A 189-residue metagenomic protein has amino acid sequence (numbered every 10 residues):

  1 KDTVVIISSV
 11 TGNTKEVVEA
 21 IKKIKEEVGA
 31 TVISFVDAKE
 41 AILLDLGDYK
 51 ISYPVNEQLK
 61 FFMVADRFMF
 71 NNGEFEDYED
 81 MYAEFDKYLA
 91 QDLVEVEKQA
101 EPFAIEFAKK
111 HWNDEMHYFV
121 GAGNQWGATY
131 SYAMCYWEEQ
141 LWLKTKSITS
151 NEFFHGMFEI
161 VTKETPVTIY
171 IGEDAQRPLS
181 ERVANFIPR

Functional and structural regions predicted by a protein language model:
K1-D80, D86, A122, Y170-P188: Glycine-rich phosphate-binding loops that contact phosphosugars or nucleotide phosphates
D2-T3, L46-G47, D114-E115, K163-T165: Short, well-ordered alpha-helix to beta-strand connector turns
A20, E40-A41, F107-K109, M157-F158: A generic local secondary-structure boundary/capping motif
T31-F35, Q99-E101, T149-N151: Short amphipathic alpha-helical surface micro-motifs
K50-I51, E57, M69-I148: Active-site phosphate/pyrophosphate-binding segments
G127-R189: Internal helical hairpin/lid segments
